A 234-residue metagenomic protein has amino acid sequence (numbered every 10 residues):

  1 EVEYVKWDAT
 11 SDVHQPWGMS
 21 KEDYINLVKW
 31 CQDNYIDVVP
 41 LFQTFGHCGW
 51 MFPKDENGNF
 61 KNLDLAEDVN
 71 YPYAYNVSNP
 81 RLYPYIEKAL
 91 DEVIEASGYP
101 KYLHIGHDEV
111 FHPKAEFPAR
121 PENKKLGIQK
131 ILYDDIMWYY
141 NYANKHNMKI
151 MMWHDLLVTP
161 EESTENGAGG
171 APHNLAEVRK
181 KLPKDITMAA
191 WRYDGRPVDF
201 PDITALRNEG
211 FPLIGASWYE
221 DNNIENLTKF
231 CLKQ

Functional and structural regions predicted by a protein language model:
E1-I186: Aromatic-lined carbohydrate-binding surfaces of glycoside hydrolases
W30, A205, F230: Hydrophobic/aromatic ligand-binding patch that stacks against planar heteroaromatic rings of cofactors or nucleotides
E162, G170-L227: Glycoside hydrolase catalytic-domain groove-lining segments
L232-Q234: Conserved short secondary-structure transition element at the edge of the structured enzyme core that lines
